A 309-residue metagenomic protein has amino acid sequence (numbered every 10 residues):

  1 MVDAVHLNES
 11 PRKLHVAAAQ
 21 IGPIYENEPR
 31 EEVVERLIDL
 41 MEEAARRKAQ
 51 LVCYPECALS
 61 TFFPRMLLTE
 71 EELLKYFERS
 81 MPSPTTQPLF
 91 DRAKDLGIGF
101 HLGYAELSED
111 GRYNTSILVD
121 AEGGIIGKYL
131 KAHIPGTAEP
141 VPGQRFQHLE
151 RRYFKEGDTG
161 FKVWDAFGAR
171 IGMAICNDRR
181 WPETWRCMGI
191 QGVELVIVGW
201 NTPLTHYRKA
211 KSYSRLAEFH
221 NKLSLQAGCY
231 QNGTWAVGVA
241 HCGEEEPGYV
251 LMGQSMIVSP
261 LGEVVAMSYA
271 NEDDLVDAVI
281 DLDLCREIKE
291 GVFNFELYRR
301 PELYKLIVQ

Functional and structural regions predicted by a protein language model:
V2, N8-I24: Short beta-strand segments enriched in small/hydrophobic residues
V2-N8, E35-V52, E183-G192: Short amphipathic alpha-helices and their capping/turn segments at secondary-structure boundaries
V16, L118-I126, M256-M267: Short, glycine-anchored, charge-dense loop/turn motifs used at functional sites
R30-L130, G136-T137, T202-A227, Q231-T234: Cys-nucleophile CN-hydrolase/nitrilase-fold catalytic domain and related Cys-dependent amidase chemistry that acts on
E78-H101, R170, C176-L275: CN hydrolase (nitrilase-like) catalytic-core segments centered on the catalytic cysteine and neighboring Lys/Glu
L107-K209, Y213-L223, E287-N294: Active-site catalytic loop in hydrolytic enzyme cores
D283-Q309: A conserved C-terminal secondary-structure "cap"
